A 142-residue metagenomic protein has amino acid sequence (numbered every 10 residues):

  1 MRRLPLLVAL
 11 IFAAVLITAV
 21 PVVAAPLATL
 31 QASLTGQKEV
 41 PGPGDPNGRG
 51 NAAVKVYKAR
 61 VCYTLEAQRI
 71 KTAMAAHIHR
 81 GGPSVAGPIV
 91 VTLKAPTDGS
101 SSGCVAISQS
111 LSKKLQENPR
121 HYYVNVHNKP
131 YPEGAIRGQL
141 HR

Functional and structural regions predicted by a protein language model:
R2-P5, A19-A76, R80-R142: Metal-centered catalytic cores of metalloenzymes
V8-A19: Bacterial N-terminal signal peptides
